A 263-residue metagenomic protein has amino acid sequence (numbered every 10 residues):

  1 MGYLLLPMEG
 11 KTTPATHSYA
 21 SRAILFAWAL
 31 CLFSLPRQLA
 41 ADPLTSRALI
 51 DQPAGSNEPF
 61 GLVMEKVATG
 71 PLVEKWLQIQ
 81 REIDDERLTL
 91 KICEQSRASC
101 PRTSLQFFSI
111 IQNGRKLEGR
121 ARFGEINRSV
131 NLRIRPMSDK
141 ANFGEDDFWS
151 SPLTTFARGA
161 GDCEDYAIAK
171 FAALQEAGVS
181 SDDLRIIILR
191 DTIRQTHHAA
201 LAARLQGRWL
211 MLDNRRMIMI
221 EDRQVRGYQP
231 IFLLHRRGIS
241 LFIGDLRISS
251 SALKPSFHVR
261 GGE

Functional and structural regions predicted by a protein language model:
G2-E9, P14, R37-E263: A structural boundary/capping signal
A15, A20-A23: Acidic, Ala/Val/Gly-enriched low-complexity intrinsically disordered segments
A23-S34: Bacterial N-terminal signal peptides
